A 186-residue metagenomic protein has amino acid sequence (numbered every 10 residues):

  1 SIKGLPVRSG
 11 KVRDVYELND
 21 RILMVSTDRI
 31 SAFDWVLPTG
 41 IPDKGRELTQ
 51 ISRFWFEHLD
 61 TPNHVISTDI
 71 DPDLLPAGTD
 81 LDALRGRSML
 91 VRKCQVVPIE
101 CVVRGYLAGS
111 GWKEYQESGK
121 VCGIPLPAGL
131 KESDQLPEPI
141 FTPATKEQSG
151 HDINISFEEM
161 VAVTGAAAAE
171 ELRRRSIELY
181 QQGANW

Functional and structural regions predicted by a protein language model:
S1-E147: Active-site loop/lid in soluble adenylation, ligation, and acyl-transfer enzymes
A144-E158: A structural motif
M160-A162: Reverse-transcribing Pol proteins
T164-W186: A long amphipathic alpha-helix within ATP-dependent nucleotide-binding catalytic cores
